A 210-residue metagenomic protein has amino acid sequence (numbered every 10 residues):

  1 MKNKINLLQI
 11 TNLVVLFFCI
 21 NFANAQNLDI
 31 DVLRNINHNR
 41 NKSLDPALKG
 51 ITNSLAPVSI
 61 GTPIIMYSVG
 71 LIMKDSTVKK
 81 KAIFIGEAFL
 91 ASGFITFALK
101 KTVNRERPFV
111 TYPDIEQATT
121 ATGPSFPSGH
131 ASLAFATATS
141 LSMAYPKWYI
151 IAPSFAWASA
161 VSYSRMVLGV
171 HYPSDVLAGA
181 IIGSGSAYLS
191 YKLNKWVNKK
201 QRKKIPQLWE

Functional and structural regions predicted by a protein language model:
L8, F22-I64, F97-G123: N-terminal transmembrane-helix/juxtamembrane module of multi-pass inner/ER membrane proteins
L8, K79-A88, Y149-P153, S174-A178: Alpha-helical transmembrane segments of integral membrane proteins
T11-N21: Bacterial N-terminal signal peptides
P63, I85, F89-G93, A180 (+1 more regions): Alpha-helical transmembrane spans of integral membrane proteins, capturing the lipid-embedded, hydrophobic core of TM
V69, T96-N104, S142, Y191-N198: Membrane-water interface at transmembrane helix exits
V69-F94: Interfacial segments of alpha-helical transmembrane regions
E87-T102, I151-S164: Small-polar-interrupted transmembrane alpha-helices in polytopic inner-membrane proteins
Y112-E210: Membrane-embedded catalytic cores of phosphoryl/pyrophosphoryl-handling enzymes
